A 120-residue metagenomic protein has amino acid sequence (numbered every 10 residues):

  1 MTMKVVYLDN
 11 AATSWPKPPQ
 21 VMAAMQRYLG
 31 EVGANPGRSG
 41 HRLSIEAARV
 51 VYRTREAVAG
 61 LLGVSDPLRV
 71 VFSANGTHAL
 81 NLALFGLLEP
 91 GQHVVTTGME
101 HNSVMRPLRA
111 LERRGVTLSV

Functional and structural regions predicted by a protein language model:
M1-V120: Pyridoxal 5′-phosphate
